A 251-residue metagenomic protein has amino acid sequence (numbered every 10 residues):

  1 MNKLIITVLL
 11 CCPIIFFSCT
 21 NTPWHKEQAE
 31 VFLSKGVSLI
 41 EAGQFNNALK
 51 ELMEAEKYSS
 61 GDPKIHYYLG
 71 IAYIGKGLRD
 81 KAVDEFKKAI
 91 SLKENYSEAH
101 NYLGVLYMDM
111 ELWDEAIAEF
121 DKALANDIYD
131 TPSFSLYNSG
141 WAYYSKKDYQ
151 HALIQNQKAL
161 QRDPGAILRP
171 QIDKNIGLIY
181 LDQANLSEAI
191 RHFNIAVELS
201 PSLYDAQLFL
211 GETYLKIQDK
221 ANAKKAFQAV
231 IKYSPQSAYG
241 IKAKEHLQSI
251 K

Functional and structural regions predicted by a protein language model:
W24, Y58, L92, N126-I128 (+3 more regions): Structural marker of alpha-solenoid helical repeat scaffolds
Q28, I167, K216-K251: Terminal, low-structured helical/coil segments at or just beyond the last alpha-helical repeat
Q28-E30, P63-K64, S97-E98, T131-S133 (+4 more regions): Helix-start (N-cap) detector for alpha-helical repeat units in TPR-like alpha-solenoids, especially tetratricopeptide
S34, Y68, G75, Y102 (+4 more regions): Canonical tetratricopeptide repeat
E41-A42, G75-K76, D109-M110, S145 (+3 more regions): Register position in tetratricopeptide repeats
